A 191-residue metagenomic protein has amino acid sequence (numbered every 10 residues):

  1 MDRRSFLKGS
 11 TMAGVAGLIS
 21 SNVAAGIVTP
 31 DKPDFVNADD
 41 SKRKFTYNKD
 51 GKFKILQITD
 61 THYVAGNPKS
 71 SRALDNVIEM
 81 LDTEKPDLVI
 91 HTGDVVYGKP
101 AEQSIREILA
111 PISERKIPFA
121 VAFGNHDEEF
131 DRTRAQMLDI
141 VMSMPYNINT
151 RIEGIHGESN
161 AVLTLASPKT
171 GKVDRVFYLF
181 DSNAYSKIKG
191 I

Functional and structural regions predicted by a protein language model:
S5-I27: N-terminal export signals
G9, T83-E84, E114-R115: Alpha-helix C-cap/termination motif
S10, T92-G93, F123-N125: Glycine-rich, histidine-containing beta strand-loop boundary motifs that form or position
S10-T11, L81, S167: Generic short alpha-helical hydrophobic face used as a protein-protein interaction/packing hotspot
V28-I108: N-terminal active-site segment of His-dependent metallophosphoesterases
P33-R43, R106-I191: Extended active-site neighborhood of metal-dependent phosphoesterases/phosphodiesterases
